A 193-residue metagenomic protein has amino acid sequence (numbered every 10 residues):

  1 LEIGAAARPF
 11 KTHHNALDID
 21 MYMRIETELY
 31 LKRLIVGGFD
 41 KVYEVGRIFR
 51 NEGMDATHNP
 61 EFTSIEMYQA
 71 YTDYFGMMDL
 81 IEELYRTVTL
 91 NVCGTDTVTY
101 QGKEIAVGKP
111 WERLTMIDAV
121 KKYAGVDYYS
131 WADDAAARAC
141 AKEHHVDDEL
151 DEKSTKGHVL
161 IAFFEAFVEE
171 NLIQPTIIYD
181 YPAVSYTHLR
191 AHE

Functional and structural regions predicted by a protein language model:
L1-G76, R86, E149, T176: Class II aminoacyl-tRNA synthetase-like tRNA-binding/catalytic domains
M23, T27, M77-I81, K156 (+1 more regions): Hydrophobic (often cysteine-bearing) scaffold residues that line and stabilize catalytic clefts of nucleotide/cofactor
L34, Y123-A124, F167, P182: Generic structural signal for hydrophobic core residues of well-folded globular domains
D40, D73, L90-G94, V98 (+3 more regions): Intrinsically disordered or highly flexible coil/loop and linker segments, enriched in small and charged/polar residues
E44-R47, T97-Q101, S130-A135, D151-G157 (+1 more regions): Short coil/turn segments at secondary-structure boundaries
N59, T63-S64, Y68, T72-D96 (+2 more regions): A conserved active-site cap/scaffold subdomain adjacent to cofactor or substrate pockets
C140-Y186: Aromatic-residue-lined binding/catalytic grooves and analogous aromatic/hydrophobic interfacial grooves in multimeric
T187-E193: Conserved small/polar residues in nucleotide/adenosyl-binding loops
